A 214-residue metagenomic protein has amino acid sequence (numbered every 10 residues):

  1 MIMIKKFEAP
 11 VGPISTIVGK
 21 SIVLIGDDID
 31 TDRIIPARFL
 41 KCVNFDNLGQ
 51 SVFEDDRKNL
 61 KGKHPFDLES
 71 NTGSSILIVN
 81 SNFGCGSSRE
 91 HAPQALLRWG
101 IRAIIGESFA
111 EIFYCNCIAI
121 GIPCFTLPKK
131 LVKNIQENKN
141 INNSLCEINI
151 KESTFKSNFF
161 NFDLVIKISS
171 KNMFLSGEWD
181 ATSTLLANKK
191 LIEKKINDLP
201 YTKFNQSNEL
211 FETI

Functional and structural regions predicted by a protein language model:
M1-I214: Fe-S-dependent hydro-lyases/dehydratases of central metabolism
